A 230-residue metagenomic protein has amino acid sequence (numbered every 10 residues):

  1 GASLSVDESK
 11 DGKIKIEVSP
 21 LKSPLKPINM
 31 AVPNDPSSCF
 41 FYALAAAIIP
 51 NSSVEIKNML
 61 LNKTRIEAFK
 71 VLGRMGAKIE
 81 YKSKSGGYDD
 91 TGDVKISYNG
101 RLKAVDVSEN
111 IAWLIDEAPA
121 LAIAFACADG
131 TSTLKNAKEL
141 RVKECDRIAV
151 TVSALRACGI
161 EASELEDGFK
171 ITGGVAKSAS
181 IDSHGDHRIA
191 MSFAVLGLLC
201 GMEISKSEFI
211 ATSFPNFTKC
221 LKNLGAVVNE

Functional and structural regions predicted by a protein language model:
G1-E230: Short, structured segments at the rim of ligand-binding sites
